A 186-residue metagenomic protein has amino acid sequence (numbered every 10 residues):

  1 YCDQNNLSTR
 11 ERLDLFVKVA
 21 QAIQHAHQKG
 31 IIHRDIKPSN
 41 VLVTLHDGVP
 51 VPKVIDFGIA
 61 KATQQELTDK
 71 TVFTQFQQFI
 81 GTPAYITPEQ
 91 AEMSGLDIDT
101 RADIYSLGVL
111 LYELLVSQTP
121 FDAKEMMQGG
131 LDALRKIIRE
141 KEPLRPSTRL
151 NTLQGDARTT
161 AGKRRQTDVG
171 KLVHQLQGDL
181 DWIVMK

Functional and structural regions predicted by a protein language model:
Y1, A62, D122-K124: Residues that scaffold the ATP/ADP-binding catalytic core of kinase and kinase-like folds
Y1-L7: AlphaC helix of the protein kinase catalytic domain
L13, V17-Q24, Q28, R34 (+3 more regions): C-terminal lobe helix-coil module of Hanks-type protein kinase domains
T44, P52-K53, A60-E66: Activation segment
D47, Q64-D69, D97: Conserved catalytic-core motifs of eukaryotic protein kinase domains, centered on the activation segment
D47, Q78, M126-M127: Short, glycine-/polar-rich solvent-exposed loops and beta-turns at beta-strand/coil boundaries
P52, T68-I80: Regulatory activation segment
